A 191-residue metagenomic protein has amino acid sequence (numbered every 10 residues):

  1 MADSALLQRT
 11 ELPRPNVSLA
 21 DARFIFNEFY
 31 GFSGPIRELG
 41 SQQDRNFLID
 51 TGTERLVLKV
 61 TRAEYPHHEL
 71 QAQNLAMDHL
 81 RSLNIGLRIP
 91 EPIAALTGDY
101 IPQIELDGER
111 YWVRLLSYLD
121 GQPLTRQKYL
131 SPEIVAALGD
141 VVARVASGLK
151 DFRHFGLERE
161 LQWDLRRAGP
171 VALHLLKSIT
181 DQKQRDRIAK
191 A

Functional and structural regions predicted by a protein language model:
M1-G34: Juxta-kinase regulatory segment immediately upstream of eukaryotic protein kinase catalytic domains
F29-D50: ATP-binding glycine-rich phosphate-binding loop
V57: Glycine-rich ATP phosphate-binding loop
V60-G108, Q127-K128, P132-A136: A conserved alpha-helical element in kinase catalytic cores
L96, K128-R187: A cross-family kinase active-site recognition segment
D107-Q122: Conserved short submotifs of the Hanks-type protein kinase catalytic core that shape the nucleotide-binding pocket
